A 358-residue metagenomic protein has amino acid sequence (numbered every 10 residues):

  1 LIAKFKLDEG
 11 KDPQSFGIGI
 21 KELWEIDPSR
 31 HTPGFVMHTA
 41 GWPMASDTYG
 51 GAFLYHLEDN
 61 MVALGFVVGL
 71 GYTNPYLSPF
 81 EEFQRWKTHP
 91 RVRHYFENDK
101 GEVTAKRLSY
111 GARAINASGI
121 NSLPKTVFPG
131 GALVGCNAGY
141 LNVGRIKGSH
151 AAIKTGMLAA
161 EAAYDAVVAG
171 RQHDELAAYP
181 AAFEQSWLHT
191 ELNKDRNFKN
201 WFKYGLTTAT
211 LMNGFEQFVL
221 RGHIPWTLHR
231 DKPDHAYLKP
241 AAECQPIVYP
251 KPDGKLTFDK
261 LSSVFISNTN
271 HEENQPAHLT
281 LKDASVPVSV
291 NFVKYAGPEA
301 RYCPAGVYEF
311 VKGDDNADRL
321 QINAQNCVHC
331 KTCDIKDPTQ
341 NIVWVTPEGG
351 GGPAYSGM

Functional and structural regions predicted by a protein language model:
L1-L228, S267, H271-A277, S285-V307 (+5 more regions): Residues forming the flavin
A209-N270: Long, low-complexity segments enriched in small/aliphatic residues
K251-D253, K282-P287: Terminal low-complexity tails and localization/encapsulation signals of metabolic enzymes
